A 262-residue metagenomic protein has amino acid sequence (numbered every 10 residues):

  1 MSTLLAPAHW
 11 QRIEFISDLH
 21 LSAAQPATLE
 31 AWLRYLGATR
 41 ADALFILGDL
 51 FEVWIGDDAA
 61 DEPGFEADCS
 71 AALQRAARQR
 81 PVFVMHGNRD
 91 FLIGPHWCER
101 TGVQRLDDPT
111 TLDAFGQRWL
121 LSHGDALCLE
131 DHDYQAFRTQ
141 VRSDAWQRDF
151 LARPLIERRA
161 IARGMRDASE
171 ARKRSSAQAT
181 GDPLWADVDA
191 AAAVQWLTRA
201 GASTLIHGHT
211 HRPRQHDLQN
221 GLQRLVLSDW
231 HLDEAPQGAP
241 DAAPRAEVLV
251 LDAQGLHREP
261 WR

Functional and structural regions predicted by a protein language model:
S2-R12, I16, L21-A114: Core catalytic region of metal-dependent phosphoesterases/phosphodiesterases, especially metallo-beta-lactamase-like
Q25-P26, D61-A72, D131-Y134, S143 (+2 more regions): Short, structured coil/loop segments at alpha-helix boundaries
R34, R75, P95, E99 (+5 more regions): Charged/polar, solvent-exposed surface patches and flexible loops
Y35-T39, E66-C69, L106-D108, V141-A145 (+3 more regions): Short, surface-exposed linear patches
G48-I55, R80-M85, W119-H123, V141-R148 (+2 more regions): Low-complexity, flexible helical/coil segments
R100-P109, R118-L120, D125, E130-F137 (+2 more regions): Conserved beta-sheet core of the metallophosphoesterase superfamily
S122-D189: Active-site-proximal loop/helix segment associated with metal-binding centers of metalloenzymes
R262: Conserved histidine-centered catalytic loops in small-molecule metabolism enzymes
